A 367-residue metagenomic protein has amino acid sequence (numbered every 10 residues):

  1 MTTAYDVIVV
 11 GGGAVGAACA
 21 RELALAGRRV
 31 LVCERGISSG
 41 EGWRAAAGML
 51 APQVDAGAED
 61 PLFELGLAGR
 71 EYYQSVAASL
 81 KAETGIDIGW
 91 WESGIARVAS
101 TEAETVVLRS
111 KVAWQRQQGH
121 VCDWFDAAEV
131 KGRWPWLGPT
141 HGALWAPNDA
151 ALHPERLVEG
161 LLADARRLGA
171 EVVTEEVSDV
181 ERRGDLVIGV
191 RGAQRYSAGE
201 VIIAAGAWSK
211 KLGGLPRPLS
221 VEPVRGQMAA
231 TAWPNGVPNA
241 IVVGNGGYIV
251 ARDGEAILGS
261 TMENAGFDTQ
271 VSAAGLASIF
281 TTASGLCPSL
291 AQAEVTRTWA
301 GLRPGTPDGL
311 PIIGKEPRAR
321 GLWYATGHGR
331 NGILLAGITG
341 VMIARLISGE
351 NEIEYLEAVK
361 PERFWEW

Functional and structural regions predicted by a protein language model:
Y5-L31: N-terminal Rossmann-like FAD-binding beta1-loop-alpha1 element of flavoenzymes
A18-A26, R35, G48-L50, I86-W91 (+2 more regions): Active-site substrate-recognition segment that forms the wall of the catalytic cavity or substrate channel
E34, D126-A127, V173-E176, R297-W299: Short loop/edge segments at beta-strand edges and connector loops that shape dinucleotide/nucleotide cofactor-binding
M49-E129, R133, T282-S284: Dinucleotide-binding Rossmann-like beta1-alpha1 core, especially the glycine-rich loop that anchors the ADP
E64-L67, V98-V107, W145-A163, Q270-A274 (+1 more regions): Short beta-strand to alpha-helix junction loop
A143-G192, Y196-E200: Helical element adjacent to the flavin cofactor pocket in flavoenzyme catalytic cores
C287-W367: C-terminal catalytic lobe of FAD-dependent flavoproteins
